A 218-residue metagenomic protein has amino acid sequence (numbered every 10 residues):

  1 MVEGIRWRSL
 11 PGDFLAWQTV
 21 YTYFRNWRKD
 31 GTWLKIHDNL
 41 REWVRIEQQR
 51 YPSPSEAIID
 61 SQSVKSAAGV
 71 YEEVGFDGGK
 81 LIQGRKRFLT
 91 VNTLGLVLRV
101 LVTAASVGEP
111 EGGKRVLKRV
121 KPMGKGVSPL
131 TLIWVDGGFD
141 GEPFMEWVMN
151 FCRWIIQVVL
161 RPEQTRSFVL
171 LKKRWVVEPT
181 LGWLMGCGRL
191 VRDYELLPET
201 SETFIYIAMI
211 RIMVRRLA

Functional and structural regions predicted by a protein language model:
M1-A218: Short alpha-helical elements
